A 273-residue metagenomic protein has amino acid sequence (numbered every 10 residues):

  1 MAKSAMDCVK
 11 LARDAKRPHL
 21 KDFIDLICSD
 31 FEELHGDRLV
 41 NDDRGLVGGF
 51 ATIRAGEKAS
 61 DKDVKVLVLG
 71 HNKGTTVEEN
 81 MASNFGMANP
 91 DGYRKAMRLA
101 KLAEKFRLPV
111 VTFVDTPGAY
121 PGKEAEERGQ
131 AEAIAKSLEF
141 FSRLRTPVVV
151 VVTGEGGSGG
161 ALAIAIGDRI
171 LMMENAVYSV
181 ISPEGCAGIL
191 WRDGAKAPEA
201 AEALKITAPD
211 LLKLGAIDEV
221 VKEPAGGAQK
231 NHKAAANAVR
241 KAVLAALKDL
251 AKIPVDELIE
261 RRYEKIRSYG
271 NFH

Functional and structural regions predicted by a protein language model:
M1-G188, R192-A195, E202-H273: Terminal-region recognition feature
